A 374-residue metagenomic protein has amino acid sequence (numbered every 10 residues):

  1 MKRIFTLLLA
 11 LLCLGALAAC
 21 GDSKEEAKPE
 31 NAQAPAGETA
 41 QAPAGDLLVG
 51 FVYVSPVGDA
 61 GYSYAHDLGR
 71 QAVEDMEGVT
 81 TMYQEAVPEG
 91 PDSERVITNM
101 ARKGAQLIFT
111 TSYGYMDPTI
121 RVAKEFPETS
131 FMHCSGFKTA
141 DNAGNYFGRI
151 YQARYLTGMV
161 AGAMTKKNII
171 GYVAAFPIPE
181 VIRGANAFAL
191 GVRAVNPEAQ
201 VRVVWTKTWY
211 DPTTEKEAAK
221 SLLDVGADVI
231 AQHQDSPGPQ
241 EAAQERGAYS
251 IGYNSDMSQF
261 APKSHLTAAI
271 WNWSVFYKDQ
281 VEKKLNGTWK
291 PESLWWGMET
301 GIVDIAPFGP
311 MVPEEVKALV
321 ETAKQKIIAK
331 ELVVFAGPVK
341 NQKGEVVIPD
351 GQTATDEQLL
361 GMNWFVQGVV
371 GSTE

Functional and structural regions predicted by a protein language model:
M1, C20, G344-E345: Short linear, low-complexity motifs centered on an aromatic residue
R3-A10: Sec-dependent signal peptide recognition, specifically the positively charged N-region followed immediately by
F5, G21-E25: Intrinsic disorder/low-complexity signal
G15-A19: C-terminal motif of bacterial Sec signal peptides marking the signal peptidase cleavage site
K24-E374: A residue-level marker of the well-folded mature domains of exported/periplasmic proteins
